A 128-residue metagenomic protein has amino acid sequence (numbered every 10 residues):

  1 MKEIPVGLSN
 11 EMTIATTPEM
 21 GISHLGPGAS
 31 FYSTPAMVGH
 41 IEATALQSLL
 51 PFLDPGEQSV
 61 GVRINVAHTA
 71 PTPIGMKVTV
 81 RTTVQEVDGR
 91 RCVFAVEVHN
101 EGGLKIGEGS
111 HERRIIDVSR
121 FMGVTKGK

Functional and structural regions predicted by a protein language model:
M1-S33: Catalytic strand-loop segment that frames the active site of acyl-thioester-processing enzymes
L8-N10, V60-I64, M76-V80, R90-C92 (+1 more regions): A generic structural signal for short beta-strands and their flanking turns/coil linkers
E11-T17, A67, S110-R114: Generic structural detector for well-ordered beta-strands
T34-V38: Short, charged, low-complexity patches
G39-A43, Q47: Short, residue-level hotspots on alpha-helical faces of the histone-fold and other alpha-helical interaction modules
L46-T79: Hydrophobic beta-strand-centered segment that forms part of the acyl-chain substrate-binding groove
P73-I74, V84-K128: HotDog/MaoC-like acyl-thioester-processing domains
